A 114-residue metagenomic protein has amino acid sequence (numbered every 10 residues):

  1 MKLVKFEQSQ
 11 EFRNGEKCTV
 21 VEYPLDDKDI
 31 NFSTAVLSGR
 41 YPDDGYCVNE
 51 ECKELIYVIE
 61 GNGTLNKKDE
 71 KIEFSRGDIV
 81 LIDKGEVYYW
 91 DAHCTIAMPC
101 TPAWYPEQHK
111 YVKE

Functional and structural regions predicted by a protein language model:
M1-S33, G39, D43-Y46, K113-E114: A short, N-terminal "cap"/entry segment at the start of jelly-roll beta-barrel domains of the cupin/DSBH fold
L3, D29-N31, A92-E114: Double-stranded beta-helix
K5, K68-G85: Short acidic-glycine-tyrosine-enriched beta hairpin
G15, D27-D29, E50, F74 (+1 more regions): A generic fold-level signal
A35-V36, D78: Hydrophobic/aromatic beta-strand elements that line small-molecule binding cavities or substrate pockets in beta-rich
V48-R76, H109-K113: A short beta-strand-loop-beta hairpin characteristic of the jelly-roll/cupin
L65-N66, I82, E86-H93, A97-M98: Short beta-strand His + acidic residue motifs that chelate non-heme Fe in jelly-roll/DSBH and cupin folds
